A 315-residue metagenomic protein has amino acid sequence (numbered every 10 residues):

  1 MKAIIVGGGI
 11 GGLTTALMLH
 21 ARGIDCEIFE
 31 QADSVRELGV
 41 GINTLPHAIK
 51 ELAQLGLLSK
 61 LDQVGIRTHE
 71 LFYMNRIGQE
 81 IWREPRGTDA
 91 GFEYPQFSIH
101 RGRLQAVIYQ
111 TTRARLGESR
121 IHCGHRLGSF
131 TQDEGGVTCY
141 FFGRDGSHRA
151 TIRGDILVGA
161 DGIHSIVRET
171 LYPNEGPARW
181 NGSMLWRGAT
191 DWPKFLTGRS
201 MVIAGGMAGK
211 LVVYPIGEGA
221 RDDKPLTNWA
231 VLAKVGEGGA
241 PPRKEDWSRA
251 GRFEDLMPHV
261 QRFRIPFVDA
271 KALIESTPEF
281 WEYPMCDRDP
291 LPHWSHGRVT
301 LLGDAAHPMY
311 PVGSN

Functional and structural regions predicted by a protein language model:
M1-A3, H20, L45-Y172, G176-A189 (+2 more regions): Conserved N-terminal helical subregion
K2, D25, L226-N228: Residues at the starts of beta-strands that form the adenosine-phosphate
I5-A32, V158-G159, W186, V213 (+2 more regions): Conserved mid-domain beta->alpha element of the FAD-binding
C26, A32-V35, G41, G124: A short, glycine- and basic residue-enriched loop/turn that sits immediately adjacent to a domain's principal
R36-E37, V167-R168, M309-P311: Conserved protein kinase catalytic core
S59, D191-G198, G219-D222, G238 (+2 more regions): Short helix-loop capping/hinge motifs at secondary-structure junctions, enriched in acidic/polar residues
M74, S200-P242, R249, V260 (+1 more regions): Active-site substrate-recognition segment that forms the wall of the catalytic cavity or substrate channel
E237, R243-F280: Flavin-binding catalytic cores
